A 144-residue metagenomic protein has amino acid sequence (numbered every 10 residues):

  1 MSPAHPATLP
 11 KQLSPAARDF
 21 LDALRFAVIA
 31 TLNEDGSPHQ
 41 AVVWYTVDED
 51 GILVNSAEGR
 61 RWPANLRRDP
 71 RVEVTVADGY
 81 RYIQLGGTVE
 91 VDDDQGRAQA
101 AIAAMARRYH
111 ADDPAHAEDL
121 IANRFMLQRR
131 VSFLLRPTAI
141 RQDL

Functional and structural regions predicted by a protein language model:
M1-Q12, R81-L144: Charged, gly/pro-rich active-site loop segments
S2-T31: Short, conserved active-site entrance elements at the starts or edges of catalytic domains
A17, R25, D50, R81 (+1 more regions): A generic secondary-structure signal marking the coil-to-beta-strand transition
A17, W62, A98-A101: Amphipathic alpha-helical interface surfaces
L21-D22, R67-R68, M126: Alpha-helix boundary recognition
L24-E58, A64-L66, V72-T75, Q84-G86: Short beta-strand segments
R67-V72, R107, A111: Short, intrinsically disordered, mixed-charge
